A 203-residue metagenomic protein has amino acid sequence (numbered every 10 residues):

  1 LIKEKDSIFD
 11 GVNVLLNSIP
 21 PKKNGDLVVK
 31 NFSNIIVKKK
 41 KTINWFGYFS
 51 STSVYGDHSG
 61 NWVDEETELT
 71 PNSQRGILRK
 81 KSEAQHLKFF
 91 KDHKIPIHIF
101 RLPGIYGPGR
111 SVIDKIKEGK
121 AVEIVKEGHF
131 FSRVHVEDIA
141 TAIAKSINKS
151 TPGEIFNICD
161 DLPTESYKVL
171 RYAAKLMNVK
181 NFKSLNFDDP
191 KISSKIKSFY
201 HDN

Functional and structural regions predicted by a protein language model:
L1-K3, P20: Rossmann-fold cofactor-recognition segment
D10-Y48: NAD(P)-cofactor binding segment of oxidoreductase domains
S33-Q74: Conserved Rossmann-fold NAD(P)-dependent oxidoreductase catalytic core, especially the SDR/UDP-sugar
G47, H98-R101: Rossmann-like NAD(H)/NADP(H) cofactor-binding core
S59-I99: Catalytic helix-loop patch of NAD(P)-dependent Rossmann-fold dehydrogenases
K80, H93-I95, I105-E118, E137 (+2 more regions): Glycine/proline-rich active-site loop of Rossmann-fold NAD(P)-dependent oxidoreductases
V112-V134, D138, A142: A conserved pocket-lining segment of Rossmann-fold NAD(P)-dependent short-chain dehydrogenase/reductase
A140-A142, K149-I196: Mid/C-terminal beta-alpha module of Rossmann-like enzyme folds, strongest in SDR-family dehydrogenases/epimerases
